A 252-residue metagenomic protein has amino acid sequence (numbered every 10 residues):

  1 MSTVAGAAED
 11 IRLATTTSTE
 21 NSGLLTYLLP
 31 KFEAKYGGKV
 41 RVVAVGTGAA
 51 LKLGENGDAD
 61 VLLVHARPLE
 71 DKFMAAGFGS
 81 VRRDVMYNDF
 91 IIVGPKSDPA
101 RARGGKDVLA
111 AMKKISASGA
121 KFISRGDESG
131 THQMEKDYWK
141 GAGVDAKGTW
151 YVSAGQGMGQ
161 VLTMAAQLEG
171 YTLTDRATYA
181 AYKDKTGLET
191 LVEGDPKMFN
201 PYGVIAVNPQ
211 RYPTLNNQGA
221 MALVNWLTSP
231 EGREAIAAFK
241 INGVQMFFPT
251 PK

Functional and structural regions predicted by a protein language model:
S2-V4: N-terminal signal peptide c-region/cleavage motif recognized by signal peptidases
G6-V43, G48, K52-D58, A66-R67 (+2 more regions): Exported/periplasmic ABC-transporter solute-binding proteins
G57, N88-D89: Short, conserved active-site loops that position catalytic residues or coordinate cofactors/metal ions across diverse
V61-Y87: Acidic, polar ligand-binding/catalytic clefts
I92: Serine endopeptidase catalytic core focused on the charge-relay Asp
